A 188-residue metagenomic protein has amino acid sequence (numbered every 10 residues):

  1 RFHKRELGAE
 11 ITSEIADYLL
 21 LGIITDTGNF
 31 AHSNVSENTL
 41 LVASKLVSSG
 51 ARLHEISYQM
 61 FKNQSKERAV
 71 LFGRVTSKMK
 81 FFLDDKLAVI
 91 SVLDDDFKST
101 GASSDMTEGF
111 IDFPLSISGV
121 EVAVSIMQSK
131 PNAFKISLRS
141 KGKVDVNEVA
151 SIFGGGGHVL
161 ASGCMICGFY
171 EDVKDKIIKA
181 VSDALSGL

Functional and structural regions predicted by a protein language model:
R1-G22, S49: A short, charged helix-loop
L20, T25-I152, G157-L188: Hydrophobic helix-and-loop "lid/oligomerization" segment in the mid-to-C-terminal part of catalytic domains
